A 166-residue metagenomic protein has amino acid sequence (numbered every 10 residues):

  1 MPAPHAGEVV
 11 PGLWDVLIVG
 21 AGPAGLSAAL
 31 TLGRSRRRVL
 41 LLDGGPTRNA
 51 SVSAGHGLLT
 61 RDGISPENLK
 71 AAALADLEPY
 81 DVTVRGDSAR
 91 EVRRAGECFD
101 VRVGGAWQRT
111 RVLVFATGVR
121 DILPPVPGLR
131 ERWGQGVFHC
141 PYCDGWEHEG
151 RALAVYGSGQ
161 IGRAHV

Functional and structural regions predicted by a protein language model:
M1-L17, V84-A152: FAD-binding core/adjacent interface of flavoenzyme oxidoreductases
A3, A50-W107: N-terminal Rossmann-like dinucleotide/flavin-binding domain of flavoprotein oxidoreductases that bind FAD/FMN
G7-W14, I18-G44, H139-H165: Rossmann-like dinucleotide/flavin-binding elements
A29-T31, S53, P125-G128: Short amphipathic alpha-helical segments
G33, E78, E131: Anion (oxyanion) recognition and catalysis
R38, A54-G57, G136: Residue-level recognition of specific faces of alpha-helices
P46-R48: Helix N-cap at the beta1-alpha1 junction of Rossmann-like dinucleotide-binding domains, i.e., the first residues
